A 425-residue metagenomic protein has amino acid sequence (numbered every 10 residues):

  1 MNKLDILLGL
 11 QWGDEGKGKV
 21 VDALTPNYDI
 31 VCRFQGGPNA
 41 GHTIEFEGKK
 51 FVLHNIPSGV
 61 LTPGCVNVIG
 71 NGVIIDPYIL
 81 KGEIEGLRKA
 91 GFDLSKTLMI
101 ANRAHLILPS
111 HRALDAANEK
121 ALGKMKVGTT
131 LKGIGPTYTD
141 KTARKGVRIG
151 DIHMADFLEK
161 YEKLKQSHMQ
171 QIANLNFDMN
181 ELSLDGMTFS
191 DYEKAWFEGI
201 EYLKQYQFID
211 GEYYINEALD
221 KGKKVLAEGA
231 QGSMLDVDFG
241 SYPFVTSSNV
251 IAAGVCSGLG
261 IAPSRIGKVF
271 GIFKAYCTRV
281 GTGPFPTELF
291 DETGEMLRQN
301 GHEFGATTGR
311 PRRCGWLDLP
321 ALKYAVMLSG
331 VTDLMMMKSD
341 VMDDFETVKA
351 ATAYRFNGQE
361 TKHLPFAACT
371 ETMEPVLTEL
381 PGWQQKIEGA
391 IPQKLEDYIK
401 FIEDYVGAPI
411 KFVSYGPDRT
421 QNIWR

Functional and structural regions predicted by a protein language model:
M1-R425: Non-transmembrane, aqueous-exposed alpha-helical and coiled segments at domain scale
